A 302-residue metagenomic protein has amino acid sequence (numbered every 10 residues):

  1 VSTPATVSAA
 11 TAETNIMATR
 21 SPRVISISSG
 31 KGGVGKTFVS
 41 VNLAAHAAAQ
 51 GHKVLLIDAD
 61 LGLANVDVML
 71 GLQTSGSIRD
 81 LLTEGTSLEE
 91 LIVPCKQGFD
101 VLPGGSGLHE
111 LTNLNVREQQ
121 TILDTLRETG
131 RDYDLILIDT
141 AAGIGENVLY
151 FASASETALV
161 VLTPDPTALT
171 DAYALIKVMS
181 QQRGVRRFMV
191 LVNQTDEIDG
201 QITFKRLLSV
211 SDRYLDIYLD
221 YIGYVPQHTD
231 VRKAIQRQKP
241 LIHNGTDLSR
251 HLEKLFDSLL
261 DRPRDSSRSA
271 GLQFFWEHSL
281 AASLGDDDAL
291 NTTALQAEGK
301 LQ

Functional and structural regions predicted by a protein language model:
V1-V24, R262-Q302: Acidic-aromatic/histidine active-site loop/patch
V24-L88, L135-I138: Walker A/P-loop NTP-binding active-site region of P-loop NTPases, recognizing the glycine-rich GxxxxGKT/S
G30, T163-P164, F188-Q201, Y224-V231 (+1 more regions): G-domain G4 guanine-recognition motif of GTPases
A59-R131, A234-R237: P-loop/Walker-type NTP enzyme "switch/lid" segment
E128-R131, G145-T167: Inter-motif core of Ras-like GTPase G domains
L135, T157-V160, M189, Y221: Well-ordered beta-strand positions
L169-G184: Conserved C-terminal guanine-recognition region of P-loop GTPase G domains, centered on the G4
R213-L241, L252-K254: Beta-strand-loop-alpha "switch" segments that mediate conformational coupling across diverse proteins
